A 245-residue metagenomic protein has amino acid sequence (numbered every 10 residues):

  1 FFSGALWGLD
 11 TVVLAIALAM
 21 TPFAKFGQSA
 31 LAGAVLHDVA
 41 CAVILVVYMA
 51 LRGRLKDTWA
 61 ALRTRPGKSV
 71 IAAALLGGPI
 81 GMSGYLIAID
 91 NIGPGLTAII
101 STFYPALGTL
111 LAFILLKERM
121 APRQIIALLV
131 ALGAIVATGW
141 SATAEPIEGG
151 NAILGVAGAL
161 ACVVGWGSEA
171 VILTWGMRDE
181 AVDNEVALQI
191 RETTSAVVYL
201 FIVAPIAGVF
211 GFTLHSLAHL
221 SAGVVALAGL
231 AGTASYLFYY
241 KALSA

Functional and structural regions predicted by a protein language model:
F1-F2, A106-V164: Juxtamembrane helix-loop boundary signature in multi-pass membrane transporters
F1-S3, L55-G84, L154-C162, T213-A234: Loop-to-transmembrane-helix transition segments
F1-V35, E148-R178: Glycine-/small-residue-enriched transmembrane alpha-helix faces in small-molecule transporters and effluxers
G8, V12, L75-P79, S83 (+5 more regions): Hydrophobic/small/kink-forming positions within alpha-helical transmembrane segments of polytopic membrane proteins
V12-G27, K56-W59, D90, W140-A152 (+1 more regions): Membrane-interface helix termini and inter-helical loops of multi-pass transporters
K25-G77, V130, G165-E169, Q189-F210 (+1 more regions): Transmembrane alpha-helices of multi-pass small-molecule transport proteins
A32-V35, V39, L76, Y85-R119 (+1 more regions): Specific alpha-helical transmembrane segments that line the substrate/conduction pathway and gating interfaces
A40, I100-I114, L129-V130, T194-V198 (+2 more regions): Alpha-helical transmembrane segments of compact multi-pass small-molecule transporters, enriched in specific families
